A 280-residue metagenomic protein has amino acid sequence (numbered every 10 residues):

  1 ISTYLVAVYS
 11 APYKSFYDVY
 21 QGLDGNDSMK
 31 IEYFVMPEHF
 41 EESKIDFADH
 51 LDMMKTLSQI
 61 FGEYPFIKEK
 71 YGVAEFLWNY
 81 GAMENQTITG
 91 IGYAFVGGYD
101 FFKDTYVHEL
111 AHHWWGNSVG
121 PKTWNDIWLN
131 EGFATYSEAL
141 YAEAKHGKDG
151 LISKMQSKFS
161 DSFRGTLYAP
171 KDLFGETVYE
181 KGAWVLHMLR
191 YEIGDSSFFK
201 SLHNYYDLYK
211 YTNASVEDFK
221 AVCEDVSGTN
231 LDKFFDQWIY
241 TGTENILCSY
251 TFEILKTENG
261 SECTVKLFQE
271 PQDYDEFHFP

Functional and structural regions predicted by a protein language model:
I1-V107: Hydrophobic helix-coil surface modules that form long, contiguous segments used for peptide/substrate interaction
G25-K30, A82, H108-H113, K154-Y168: Active-site-adjacent bridging/hinge elements
F40-L51, G97-F101, T105, W124 (+6 more regions): Soluble non-cytosolic domains of exported or imported proteins
L51, G90-G150, L202: Zinc-dependent metallopeptidase catalytic helix centered on the HExxH motif and its immediate flanking segment
A74-F76, G92, G97-F101, G165-F174 (+2 more regions): Active-site-adjacent structural elements in folded domains
N125-M188, E192, Y209: Acidic/His/Gly-enriched intrinsically disordered linker/tail segments that often contain short helix/coil "MoRF-like"
G175-V265: Amphipathic alpha-helical substructures
L267-E276: Short amphipathic, basic-aromatic surface patches that mediate peripheral association with negatively charged
